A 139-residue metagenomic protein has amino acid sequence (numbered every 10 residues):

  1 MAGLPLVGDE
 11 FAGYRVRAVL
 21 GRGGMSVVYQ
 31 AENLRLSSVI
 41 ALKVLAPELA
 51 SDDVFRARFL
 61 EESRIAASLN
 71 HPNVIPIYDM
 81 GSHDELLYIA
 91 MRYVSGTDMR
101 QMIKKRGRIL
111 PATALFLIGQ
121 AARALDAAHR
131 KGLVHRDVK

Functional and structural regions predicted by a protein language model:
M1-K139: Conserved ATP-binding/catalytic core of the eukaryotic-like protein kinase fold, especially serine/threonine kinases
